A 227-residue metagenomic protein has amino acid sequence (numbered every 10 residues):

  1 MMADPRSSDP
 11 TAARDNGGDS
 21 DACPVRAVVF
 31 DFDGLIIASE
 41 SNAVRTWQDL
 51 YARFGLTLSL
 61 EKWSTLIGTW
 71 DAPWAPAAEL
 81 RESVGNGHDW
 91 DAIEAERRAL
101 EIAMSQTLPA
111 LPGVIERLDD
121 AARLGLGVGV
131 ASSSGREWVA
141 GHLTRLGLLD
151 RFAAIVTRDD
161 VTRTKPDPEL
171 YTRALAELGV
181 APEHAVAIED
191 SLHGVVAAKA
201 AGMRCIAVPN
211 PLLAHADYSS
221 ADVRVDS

Functional and structural regions predicted by a protein language model:
M2-R26, D119-A122, G135-S227: Asp-based, Mg2+/Mn2+-dependent phosphohydrolase catalytic module
D21-L124, E137: N-terminal helical cap/lid subdomain that shapes the substrate entry/recognition surface in HAD-like hydrolases
D33, I67, V128, H193 (+1 more regions): Short glycine-rich loop/turn motifs that provide flexible caps or phosphate-binding loops at active sites
I36, A110, V128, R163 (+1 more regions): Conserved SAM-binding loop
T57, G127, R204: Residue-level detector of anion-binding/catalytic polar loops
